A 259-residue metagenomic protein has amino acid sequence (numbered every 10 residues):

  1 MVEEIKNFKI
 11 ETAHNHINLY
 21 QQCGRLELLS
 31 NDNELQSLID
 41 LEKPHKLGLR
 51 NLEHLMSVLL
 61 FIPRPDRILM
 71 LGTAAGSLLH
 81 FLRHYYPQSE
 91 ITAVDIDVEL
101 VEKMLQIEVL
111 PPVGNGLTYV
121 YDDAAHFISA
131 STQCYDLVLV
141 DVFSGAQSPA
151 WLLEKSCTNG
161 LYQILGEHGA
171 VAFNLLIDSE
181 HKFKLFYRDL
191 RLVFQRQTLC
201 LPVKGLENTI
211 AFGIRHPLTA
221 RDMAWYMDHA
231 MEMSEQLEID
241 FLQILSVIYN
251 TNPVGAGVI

Functional and structural regions predicted by a protein language model:
V2-E27, L35-E42, L59, T209-I259: SAM/dcSAM-binding transferase cores
E34-S37, F143-A146, V171: A short, flexible beta-alpha/helix-coil linker loop
K46-E167, L206: The AdoMet/dcAdoMet-binding core of the Class I SAM-like
H80, P149, K182-F183, D222: Short glycine-/acidic-enriched loop or helix-start segments at secondary-structure transitions that form or flank
Q88, G114-G116, H168, Q195-Q197 (+1 more regions): A generic structural signal for alpha->beta connector loops
K155-A220: C-terminal substrate-binding/active-site "lid" region of AdoMet-derived donor-dependent transferases
